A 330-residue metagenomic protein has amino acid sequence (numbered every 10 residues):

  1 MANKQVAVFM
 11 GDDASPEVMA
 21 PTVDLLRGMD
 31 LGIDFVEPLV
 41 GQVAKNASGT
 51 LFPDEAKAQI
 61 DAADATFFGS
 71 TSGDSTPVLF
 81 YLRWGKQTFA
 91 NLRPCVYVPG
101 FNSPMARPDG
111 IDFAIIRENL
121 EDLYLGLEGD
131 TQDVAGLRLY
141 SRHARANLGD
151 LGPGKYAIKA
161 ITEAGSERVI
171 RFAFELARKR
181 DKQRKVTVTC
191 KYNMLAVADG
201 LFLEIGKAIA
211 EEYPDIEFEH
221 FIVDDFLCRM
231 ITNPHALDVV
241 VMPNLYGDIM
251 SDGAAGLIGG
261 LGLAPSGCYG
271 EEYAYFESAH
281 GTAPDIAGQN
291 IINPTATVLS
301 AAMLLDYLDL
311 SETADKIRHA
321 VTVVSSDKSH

Functional and structural regions predicted by a protein language model:
A2-Q5, L31, A62-A65, Q87-T88 (+6 more regions): Short coil/turn connectors at secondary-structure junctions
A7-M29, A135-F221: Glycine-rich phosphate/diphosphate-binding loop of Rossmann-like nucleotide-binding domains
D12-S15, D64, I116, A173 (+3 more regions): Buried hydrophobic positions in well-ordered alpha/beta secondary-structure cores of metabolic enzymes
R27-L31, A65, W84-N91, Y97 (+8 more regions): Generic secondary-structure signature for well-ordered alpha-helical cores
G32-E55, M230: N-terminal beta-loop-helix "entrance" segment that forms/cooperates in small-molecule cofactor or anionic ligand
L39-K45, M194-V240, N244-I249: Active-site rim loops that border cofactor/substrate pockets in soluble metabolic enzymes
Q42-K45, L92, V98, C228-K328: Glycine-rich phosphate/nucleotide-binding loop
N46-R145, K155-Y156, L245: N-terminal glycine-rich phosphate/adenylate-binding segment common to multiple enzyme folds
